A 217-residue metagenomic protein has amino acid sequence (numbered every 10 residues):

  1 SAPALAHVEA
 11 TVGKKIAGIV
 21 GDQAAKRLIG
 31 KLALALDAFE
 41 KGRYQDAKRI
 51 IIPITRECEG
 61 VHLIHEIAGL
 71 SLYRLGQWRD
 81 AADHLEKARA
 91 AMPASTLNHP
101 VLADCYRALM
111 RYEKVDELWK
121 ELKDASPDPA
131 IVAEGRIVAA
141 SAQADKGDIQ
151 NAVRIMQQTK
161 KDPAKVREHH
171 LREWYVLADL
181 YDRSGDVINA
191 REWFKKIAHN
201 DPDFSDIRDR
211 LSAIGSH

Functional and structural regions predicted by a protein language model:
G21-I67, Y73-R74: Alpha-helical segment of the N-proximal tetratricopeptide repeat
Q23-K31, C58-H65, P93-V101, A130-V138 (+1 more regions): Generic helix N-cap/helix-start motif at coil->alpha-helix transitions
L34, I67-A68, L102, A139 (+2 more regions): Structural register within alpha-helical repeat arrays
Y44-Q45, W78, Y112, I149 (+2 more regions): TPR-repeat structural position
A94, D124-A125, A133, R154-K161 (+3 more regions): TPR/TPR-like (Sel1-like) alpha-helical repeat modules
